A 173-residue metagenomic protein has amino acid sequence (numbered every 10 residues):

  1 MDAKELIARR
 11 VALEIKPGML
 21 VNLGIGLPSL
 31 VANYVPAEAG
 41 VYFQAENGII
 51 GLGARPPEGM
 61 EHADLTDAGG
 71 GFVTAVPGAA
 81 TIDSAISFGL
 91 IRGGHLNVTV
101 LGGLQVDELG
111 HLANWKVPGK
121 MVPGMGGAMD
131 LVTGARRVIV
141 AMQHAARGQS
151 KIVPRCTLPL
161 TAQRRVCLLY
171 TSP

Functional and structural regions predicted by a protein language model:
M1-P77: N-terminal active-site beta-alpha-beta segment that forms phosphate/nucleotide-binding and substrate-recognition loops
P36-Y42, W115-P123: A glycine- and small-aliphatic-rich helix-loop capping segment at beta-alpha/alpha-beta transitions that lines
P57-V106: Ligand-binding beta-strand-loop-alpha-helix segment within the catalytic cores of soluble metabolic enzymes
A80-A85, G119-G127, P154-C167: Active-site glycine-rich loop that binds ribose-phosphate moieties when present
N97, A146-Q149, L160: Conserved, well-structured core segments that form or line functional sites
V117-V140: Gly/Ser/Thr-rich active-site loops/lids in small-molecule metabolic enzymes that frequently grip phosphoryl groups
Y170-P173: Conserved small/polar residues in nucleotide/adenosyl-binding loops
